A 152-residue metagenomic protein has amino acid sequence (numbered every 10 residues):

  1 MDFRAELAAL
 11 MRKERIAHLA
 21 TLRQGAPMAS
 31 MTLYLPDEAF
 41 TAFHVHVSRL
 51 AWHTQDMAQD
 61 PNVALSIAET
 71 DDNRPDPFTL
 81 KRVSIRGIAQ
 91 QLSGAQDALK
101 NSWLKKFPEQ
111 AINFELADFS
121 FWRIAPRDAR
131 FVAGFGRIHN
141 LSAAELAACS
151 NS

Functional and structural regions predicted by a protein language model:
M1-A58: An N-terminal domain-cap segment
A9, K106-S152: C-terminal edge-of-domain segments
A20, S66, F121-R123: A structural signal for short, well-ordered beta-strand segments and their strand-loop junctions that often border
Q24-P27, P75, N113-F114: Short glycine/serine/proline-enriched coil/turn segments at secondary-structure junctions
A29-L33, R86, F121-R123, A129: Conserved hydrophobic/aromatic beta-strand scaffold that supports enzyme active sites
F40-A42, N62, D128: Structural motif
W52-K106, F119: Short, structured beta-strand-loop surface elements
